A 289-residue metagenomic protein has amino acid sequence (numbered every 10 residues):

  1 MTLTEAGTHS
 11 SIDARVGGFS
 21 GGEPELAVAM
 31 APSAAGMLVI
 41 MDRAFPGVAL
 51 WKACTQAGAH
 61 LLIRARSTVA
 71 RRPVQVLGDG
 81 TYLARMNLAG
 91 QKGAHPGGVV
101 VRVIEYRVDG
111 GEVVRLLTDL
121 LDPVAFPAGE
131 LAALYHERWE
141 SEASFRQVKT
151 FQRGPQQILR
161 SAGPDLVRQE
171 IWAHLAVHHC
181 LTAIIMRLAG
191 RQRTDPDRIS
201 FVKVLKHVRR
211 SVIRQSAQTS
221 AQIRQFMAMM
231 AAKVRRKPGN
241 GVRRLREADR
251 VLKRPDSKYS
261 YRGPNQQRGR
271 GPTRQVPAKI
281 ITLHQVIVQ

Functional and structural regions predicted by a protein language model:
M1-Q289: Single, function-defining residue in the core of a domain
